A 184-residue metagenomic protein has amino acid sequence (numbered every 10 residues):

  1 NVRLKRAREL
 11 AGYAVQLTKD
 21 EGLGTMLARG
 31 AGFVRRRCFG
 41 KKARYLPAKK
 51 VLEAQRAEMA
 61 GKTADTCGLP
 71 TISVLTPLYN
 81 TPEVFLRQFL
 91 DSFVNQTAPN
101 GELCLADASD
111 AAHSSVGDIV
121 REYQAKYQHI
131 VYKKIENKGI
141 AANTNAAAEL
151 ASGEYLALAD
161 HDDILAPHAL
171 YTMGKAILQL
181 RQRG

Functional and structural regions predicted by a protein language model:
N1-G24: Compositionally biased, charge-rich terminal segments
G30, V34-G184: Nucleotide-sugar donor-binding/catalytic module of glycosyltransferases that assemble extracellular/cell-envelope
